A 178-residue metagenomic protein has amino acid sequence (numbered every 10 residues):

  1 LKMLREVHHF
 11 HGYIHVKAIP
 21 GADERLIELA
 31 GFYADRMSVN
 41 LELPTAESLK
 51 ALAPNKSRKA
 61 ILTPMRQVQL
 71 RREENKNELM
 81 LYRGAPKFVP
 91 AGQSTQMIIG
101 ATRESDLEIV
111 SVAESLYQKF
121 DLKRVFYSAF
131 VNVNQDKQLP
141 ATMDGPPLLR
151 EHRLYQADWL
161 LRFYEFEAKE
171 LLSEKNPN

Functional and structural regions predicted by a protein language model:
L1-R25, G31-M80, T95, I99 (+1 more regions): Core AdoMet radical
M3, L29, Q67, S115 (+1 more regions): Alpha-helical scaffold segments in soluble metabolic enzymes
I14-G21, R72-D106, S128-Q135, L139-L148: Conserved strand-turn element in the central/C-terminal portion of the radical SAM core barrel that lines
D23-Y33, T102-Y117: Catalytic cores of alpha/beta
A53-A60, E104, E108, G145-H152: Alpha-helix N-cap and loop-to-helix initiation/capping positions
V68-N75, L116-K119, S128, L160-Y164: Change "in soluble alpha/beta enzymes" to "in soluble alpha/beta proteins
E108-S115, R124, H152-L160: Non-catalytic alpha-helical scaffold/packing segments enriched in small hydrophobic residues
Q135-N178: Long, highly charged, low-complexity intrinsically disordered interaction regions that mediate electrostatic DNA/RNA
